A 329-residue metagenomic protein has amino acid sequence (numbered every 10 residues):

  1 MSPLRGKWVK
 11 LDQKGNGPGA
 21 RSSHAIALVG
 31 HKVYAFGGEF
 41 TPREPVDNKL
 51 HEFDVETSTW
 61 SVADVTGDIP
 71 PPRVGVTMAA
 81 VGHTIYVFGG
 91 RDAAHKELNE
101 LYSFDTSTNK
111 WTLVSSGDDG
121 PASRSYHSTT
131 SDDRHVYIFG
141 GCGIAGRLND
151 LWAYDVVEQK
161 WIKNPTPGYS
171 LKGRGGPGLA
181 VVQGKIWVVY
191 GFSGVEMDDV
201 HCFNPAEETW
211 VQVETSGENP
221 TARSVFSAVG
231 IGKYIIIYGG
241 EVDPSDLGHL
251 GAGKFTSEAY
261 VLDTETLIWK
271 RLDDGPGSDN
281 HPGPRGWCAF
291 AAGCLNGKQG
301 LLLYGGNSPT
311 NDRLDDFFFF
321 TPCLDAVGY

Functional and structural regions predicted by a protein language model:
M1-Y329: Kelch-like beta-propeller repeat domains
